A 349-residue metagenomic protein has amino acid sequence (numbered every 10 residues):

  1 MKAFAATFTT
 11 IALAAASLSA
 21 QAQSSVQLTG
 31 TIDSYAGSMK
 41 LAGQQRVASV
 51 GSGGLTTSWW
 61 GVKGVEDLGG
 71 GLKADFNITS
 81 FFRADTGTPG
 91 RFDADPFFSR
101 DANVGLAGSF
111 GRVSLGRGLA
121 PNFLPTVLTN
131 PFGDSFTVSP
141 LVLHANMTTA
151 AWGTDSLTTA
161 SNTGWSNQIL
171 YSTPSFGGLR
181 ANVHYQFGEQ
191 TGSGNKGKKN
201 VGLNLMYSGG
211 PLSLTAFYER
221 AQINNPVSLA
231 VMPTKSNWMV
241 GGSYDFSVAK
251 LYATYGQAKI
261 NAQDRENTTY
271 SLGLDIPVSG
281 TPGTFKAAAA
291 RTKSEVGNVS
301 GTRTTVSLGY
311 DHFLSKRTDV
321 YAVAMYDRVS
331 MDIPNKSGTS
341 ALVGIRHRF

Functional and structural regions predicted by a protein language model:
M1-S25: Cleavable N-terminal export/targeting peptides
S24-S38, V47-G188, G197-K199, M206-G210: Outer membrane beta-barrel
G30-A36, I78-S80, R117, V183-Y185 (+6 more regions): Transmembrane beta-barrel strands of outer-membrane/channel proteins
A36-Q44, F82-T88, P121-P125, E189-S193 (+5 more regions): Gram-negative outer-membrane beta-barrel proteins
T56-W60, R100-L106, W165-I169, K199-L203 (+6 more regions): Hydrophobic, lipid-facing positions within transmembrane beta-strands of outer-membrane proteins
L68, L72-A74, F110-S114, G178-A181 (+4 more regions): Repeated loop/turn-to-beta-strand initiation elements of outer-membrane beta-barrel proteins
K196-S307: Detector for outer-membrane/organellar transmembrane beta-barrel domains, recognizing the amphipathic beta-strand
H312, S337-F349: Outer-membrane beta-barrel "beta-signal"
